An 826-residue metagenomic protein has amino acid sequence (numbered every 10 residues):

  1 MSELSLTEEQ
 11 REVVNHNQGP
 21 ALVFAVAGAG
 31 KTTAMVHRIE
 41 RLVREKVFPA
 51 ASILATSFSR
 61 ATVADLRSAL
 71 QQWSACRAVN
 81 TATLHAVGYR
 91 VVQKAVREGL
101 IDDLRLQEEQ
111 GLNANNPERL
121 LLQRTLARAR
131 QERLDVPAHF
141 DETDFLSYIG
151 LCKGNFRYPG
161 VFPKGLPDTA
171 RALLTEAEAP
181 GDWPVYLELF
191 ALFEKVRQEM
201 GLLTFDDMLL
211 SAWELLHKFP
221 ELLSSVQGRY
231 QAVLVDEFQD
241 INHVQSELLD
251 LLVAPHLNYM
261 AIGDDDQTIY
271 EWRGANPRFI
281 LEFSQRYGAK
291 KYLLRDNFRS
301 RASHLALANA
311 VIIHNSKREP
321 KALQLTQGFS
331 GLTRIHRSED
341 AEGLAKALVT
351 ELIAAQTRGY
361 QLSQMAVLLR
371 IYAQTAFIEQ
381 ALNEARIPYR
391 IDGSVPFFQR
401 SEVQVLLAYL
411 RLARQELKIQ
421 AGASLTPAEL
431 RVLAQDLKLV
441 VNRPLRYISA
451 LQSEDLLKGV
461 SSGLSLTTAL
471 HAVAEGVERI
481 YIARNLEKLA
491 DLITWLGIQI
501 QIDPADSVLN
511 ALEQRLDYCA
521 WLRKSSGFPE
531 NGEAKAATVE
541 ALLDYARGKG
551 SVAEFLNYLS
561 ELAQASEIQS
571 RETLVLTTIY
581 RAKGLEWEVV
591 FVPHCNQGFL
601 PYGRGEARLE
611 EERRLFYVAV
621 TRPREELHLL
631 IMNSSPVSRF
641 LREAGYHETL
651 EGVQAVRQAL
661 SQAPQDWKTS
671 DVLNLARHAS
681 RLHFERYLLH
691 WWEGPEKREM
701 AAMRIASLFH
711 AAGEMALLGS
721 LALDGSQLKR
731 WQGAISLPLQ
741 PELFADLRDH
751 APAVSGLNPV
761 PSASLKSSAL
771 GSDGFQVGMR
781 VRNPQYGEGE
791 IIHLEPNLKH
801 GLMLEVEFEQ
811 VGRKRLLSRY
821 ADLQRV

Functional and structural regions predicted by a protein language model:
M1-D103, S224, A306-N309: P-loop NTPase Walker
S2-N15, G19-A27, T62, N80 (+3 more regions): Conserved helicase NTPase motor core
L22-V23, A27-M35, G288-K290, D296-P388 (+2 more regions): Helicase P-loop NTPase motor core
A78, G99-E188, E194-M200, K291 (+2 more regions): ATP-hydrolysis module of ASCE/P-loop NTPase motor domains, specifically the Walker B Asp-Glu catalytic pair
N80-R90, L234-E237, I262, I371 (+3 more regions): Conserved helicase core region in the C-terminal RecA-like lobe
V87, R286, F329-G331, Y360-Q501: ATPase/helicase motor core of nucleic-acid motors
W183, Q415-L433, P444, L470-R581 (+5 more regions): Accessory C-terminal helicase-associated subdomains
V552, N596-H800, E805-G812, D822-R825: C-terminal accessory regions
